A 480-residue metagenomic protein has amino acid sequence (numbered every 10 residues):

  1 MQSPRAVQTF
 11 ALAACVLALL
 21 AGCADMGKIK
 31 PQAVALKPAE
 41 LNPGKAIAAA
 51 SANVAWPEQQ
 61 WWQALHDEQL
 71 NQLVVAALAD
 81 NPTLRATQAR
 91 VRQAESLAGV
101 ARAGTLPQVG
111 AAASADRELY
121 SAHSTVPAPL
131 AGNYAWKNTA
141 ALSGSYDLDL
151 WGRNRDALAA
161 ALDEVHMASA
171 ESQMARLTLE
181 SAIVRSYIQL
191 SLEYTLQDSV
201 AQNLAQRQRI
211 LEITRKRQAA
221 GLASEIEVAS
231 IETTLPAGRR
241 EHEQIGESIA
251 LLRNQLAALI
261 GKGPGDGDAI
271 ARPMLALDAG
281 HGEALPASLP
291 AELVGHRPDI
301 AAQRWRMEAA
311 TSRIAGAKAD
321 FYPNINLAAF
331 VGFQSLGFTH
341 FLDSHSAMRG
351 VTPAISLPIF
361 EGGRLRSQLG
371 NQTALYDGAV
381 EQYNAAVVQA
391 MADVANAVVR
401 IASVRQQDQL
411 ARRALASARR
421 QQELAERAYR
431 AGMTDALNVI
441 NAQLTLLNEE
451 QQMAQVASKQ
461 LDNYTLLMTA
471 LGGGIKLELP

Functional and structural regions predicted by a protein language model:
Q2-A79, N138, L162, G246-G295 (+2 more regions): Terminal intrinsically disordered/low-complexity segments used for targeting and assembly
A50, W56-L65, S114-S143, D266-P286 (+3 more regions): Small/polar, glycine/serine/threonine/aspartate-rich low-complexity segments that form flexible
L70-Q72, K137-T139, R185, S230 (+3 more regions): Transmembrane beta-barrel architecture of outer-membrane proteins
V74, T139-S143, Y187, E232 (+3 more regions): Membrane-embedded beta-strand positions in outer-membrane beta-barrel channels/transporters
R85-A86, R102, L148-R176, I226 (+6 more regions): Sec/SRP-type N-terminal targeting helices
N154, D163, A170-L289, R400 (+4 more regions): Periplasmic alpha-helical coiled-coil/stalk elements that build and connect Gram-negative outer-membrane
Q218-L222, Y429-M433, A470-G472: A short glycine-centered flexible hinge/capping loop motif at secondary-structure junctions
